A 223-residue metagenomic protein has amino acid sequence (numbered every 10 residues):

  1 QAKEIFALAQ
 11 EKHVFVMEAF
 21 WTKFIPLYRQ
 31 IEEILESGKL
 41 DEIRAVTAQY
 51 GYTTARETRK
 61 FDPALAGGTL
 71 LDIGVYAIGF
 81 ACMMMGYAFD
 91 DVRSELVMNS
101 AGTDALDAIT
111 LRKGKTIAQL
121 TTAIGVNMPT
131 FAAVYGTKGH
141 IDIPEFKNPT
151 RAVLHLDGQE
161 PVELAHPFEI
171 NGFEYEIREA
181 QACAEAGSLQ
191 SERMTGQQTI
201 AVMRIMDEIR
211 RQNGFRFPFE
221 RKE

Functional and structural regions predicted by a protein language model:
Q1-F20: Beta-strand-loop-alpha-helix segment that lines the small-molecule cofactor/substrate pocket of alpha/beta enzymes
E4, P26, Q30-I34, G79-F80 (+4 more regions): Alpha-helical elements of Rossmann-like donor-binding domains used by nucleotide-donor carbohydrate transfer enzymes
H13-F15, E42, T116: Short, well-ordered coil/turn segments that N-cap beta-strands
T22-V92: Predominantly a Rossmann-like dinucleotide-binding segment in NAD(P)-dependent oxidoreductases
L65-L71, V162-N171: A short glycine-threonine-serine/GTX helix/turn-capping micro-motif
I78-R151, P167, R178-A186, K222: Contiguous beta-strand/loop segments that form the cofactor/metal-binding neighborhood of enzyme cores
P167-R178, M194: Active-site loop of classical SDR/Rossmann-like NAD(P)-dependent oxidoreductases, centered on the catalytic Tyr-X3-Lys
A182-E223: C-terminal helix-rich "cap/oligomerization" subdomain common to oxidoreductases
